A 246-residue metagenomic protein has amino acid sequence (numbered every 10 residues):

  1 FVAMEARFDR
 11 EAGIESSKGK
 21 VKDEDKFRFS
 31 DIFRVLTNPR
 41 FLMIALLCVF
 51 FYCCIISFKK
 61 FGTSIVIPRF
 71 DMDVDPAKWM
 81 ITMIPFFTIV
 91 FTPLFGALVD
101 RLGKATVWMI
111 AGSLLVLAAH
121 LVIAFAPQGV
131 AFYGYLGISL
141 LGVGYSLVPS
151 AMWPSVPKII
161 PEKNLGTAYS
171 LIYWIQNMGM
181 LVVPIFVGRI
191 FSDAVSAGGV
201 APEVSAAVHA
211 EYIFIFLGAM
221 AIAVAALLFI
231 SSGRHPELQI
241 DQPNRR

Functional and structural regions predicted by a protein language model:
F1-E15, V224-F229: C-terminal membrane-cytosol helix-exit motif in multi-pass small-molecule transporters
D9-I44, R245-R246: Juxtamembrane intracellular "pre-TM" segments in multi-pass secondary transporters
N38-I89, P149, V183-P184: Extracytoplasmic gate region of multi-pass secondary transporters
S64, W153-I159: Intracellular helix-loop hinge segments at the cytoplasmic ends of transmembrane helices in 12-TM rocker-switch-type
T92-K104: Helix-to-loop junctions at the C-terminal end of transmembrane segments in multipass secondary transporters
A105-M152: C-terminal transmembrane helical hairpin of 12-TM major facilitator-type secondary transporters
E162-S196: A late C-terminal transmembrane helix in Major Facilitator Superfamily
R189-G218: A membrane-interface helix-boundary motif in multi-pass transporters
